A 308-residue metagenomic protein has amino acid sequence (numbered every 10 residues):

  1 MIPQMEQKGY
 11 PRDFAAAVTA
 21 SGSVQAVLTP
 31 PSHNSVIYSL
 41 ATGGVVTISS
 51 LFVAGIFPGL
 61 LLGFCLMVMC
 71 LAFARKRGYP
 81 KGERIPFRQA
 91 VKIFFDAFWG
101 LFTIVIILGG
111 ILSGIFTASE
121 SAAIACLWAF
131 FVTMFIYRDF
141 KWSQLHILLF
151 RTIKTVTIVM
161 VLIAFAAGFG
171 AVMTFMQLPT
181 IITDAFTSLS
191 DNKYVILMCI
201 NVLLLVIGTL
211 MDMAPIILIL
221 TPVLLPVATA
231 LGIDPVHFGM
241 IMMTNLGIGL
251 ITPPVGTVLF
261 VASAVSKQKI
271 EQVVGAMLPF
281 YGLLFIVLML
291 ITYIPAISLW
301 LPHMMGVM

Functional and structural regions predicted by a protein language model:
M1-M308: Alpha-helical transmembrane segments of multi-pass membrane transport proteins
